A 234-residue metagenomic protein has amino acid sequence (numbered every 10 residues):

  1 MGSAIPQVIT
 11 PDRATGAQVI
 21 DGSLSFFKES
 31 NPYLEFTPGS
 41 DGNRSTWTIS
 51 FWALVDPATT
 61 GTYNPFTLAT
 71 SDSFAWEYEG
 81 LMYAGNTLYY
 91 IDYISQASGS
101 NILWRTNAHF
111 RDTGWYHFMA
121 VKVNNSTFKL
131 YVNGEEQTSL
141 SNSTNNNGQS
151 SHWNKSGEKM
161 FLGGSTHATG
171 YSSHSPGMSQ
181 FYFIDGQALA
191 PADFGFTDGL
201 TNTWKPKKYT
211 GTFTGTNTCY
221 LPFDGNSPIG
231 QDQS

Functional and structural regions predicted by a protein language model:
G2-A4, T10-L189, L200-G230: Extracellular glycan-associated modules
F196-D198: Low-complexity Ser/Thr/Gly/Asn-rich repetitive segments
Q233-S234: Phosphoinositide system proteins, centered on phosphoinositide phosphatases and their trafficking scaffolds
